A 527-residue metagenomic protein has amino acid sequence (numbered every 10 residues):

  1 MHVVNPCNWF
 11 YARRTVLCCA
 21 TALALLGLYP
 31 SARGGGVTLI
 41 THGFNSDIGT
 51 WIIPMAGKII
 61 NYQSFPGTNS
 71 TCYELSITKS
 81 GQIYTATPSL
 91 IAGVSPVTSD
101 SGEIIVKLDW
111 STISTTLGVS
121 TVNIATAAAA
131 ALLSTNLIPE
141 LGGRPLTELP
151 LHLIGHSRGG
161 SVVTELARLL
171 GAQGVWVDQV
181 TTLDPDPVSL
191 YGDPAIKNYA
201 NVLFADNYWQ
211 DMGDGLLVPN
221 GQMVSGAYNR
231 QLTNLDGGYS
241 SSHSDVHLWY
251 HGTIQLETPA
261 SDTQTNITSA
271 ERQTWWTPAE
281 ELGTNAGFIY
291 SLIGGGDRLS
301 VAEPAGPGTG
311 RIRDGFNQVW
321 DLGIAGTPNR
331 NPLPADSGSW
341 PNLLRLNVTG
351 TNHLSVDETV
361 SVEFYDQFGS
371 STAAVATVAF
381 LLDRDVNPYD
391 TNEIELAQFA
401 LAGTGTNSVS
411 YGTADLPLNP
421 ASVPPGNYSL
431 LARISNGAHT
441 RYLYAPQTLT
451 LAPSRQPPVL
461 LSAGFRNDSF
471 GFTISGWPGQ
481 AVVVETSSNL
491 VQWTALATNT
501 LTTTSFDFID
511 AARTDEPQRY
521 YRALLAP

Functional and structural regions predicted by a protein language model:
M1-A12: N-terminal secretory signal peptides that target proteins for export/translocation
T15-G27: Bacterial N-terminal signal peptides
R33-G43, P54, L75, E103-L108 (+4 more regions): Serine-dependent carboxylesterase/thioesterase catalytic core of lipase-like alpha/beta-hydrolase/SGNH enzymes
G34-G102, K107-S114: Short, surface-exposed "cap/lid" segments of acyl-processing enzymes
V37, G426-L430, P517-Y521: Exposed beta-strand face motif in extracellular beta-rich ectodomains
H247, H251-L343: Alpha/beta-hydrolase-fold serine-hydrolase catalytic core, especially in secreted/extracellular enzymes
N329-R455: Extracellular/luminal regions of secreted and cell-surface proteins that mediate adhesion/ECM remodeling
S454-P527: Short, composition-biased motifs enriched in small/polar/acidic residues
